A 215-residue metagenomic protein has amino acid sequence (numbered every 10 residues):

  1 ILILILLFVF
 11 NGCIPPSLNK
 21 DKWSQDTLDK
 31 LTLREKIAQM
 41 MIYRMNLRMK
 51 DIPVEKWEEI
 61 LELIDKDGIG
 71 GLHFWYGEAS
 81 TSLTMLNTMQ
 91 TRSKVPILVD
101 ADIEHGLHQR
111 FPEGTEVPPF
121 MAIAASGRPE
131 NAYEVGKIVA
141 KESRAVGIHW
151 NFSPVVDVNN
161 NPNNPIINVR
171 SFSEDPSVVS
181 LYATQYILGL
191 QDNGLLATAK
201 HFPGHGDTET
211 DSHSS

Functional and structural regions predicted by a protein language model:
I1-V9: Sec-dependent N-terminal signal peptides
F8-K22: Bacterial Sec-dependent signal peptides at the C-terminal "C-region" and cleavage site
V9, N151, T198: Conserved Rossmann-like nucleotide-binding pocket used by diverse enzymes that bind dinucleotide cofactors
L18-R48: Mature N-terminal segment immediately following signal peptide/propeptide cleavage in secreted/periplasmic
N46-Y182, H201, G206-S215: Enzymes and membrane/adaptor proteins characterized by extended Gly/Ser/Thr/Asp/Glu-rich, aromatic-dotted
L190-A199: Phosphate/pyrophosphate-binding betaalpha-module
